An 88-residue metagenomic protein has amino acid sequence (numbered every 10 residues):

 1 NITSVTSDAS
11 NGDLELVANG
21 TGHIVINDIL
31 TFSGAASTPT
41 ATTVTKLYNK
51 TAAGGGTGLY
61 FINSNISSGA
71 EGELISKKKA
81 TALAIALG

Functional and structural regions predicted by a protein language model:
N1-A9, L14-N19, H23-A35, P39-A41 (+4 more regions): Beta-strand-rich, repetitive solenoid scaffolds
